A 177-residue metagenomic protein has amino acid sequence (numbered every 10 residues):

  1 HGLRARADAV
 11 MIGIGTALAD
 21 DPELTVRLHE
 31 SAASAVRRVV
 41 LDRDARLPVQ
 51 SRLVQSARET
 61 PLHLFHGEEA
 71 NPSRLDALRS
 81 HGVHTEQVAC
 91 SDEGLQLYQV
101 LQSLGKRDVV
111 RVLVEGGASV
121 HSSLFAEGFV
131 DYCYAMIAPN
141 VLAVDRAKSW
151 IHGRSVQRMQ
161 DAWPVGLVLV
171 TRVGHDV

Functional and structural regions predicted by a protein language model:
H1-V177: Enzymes that bind and transform nitrogen-containing heteroaromatic metabolites
